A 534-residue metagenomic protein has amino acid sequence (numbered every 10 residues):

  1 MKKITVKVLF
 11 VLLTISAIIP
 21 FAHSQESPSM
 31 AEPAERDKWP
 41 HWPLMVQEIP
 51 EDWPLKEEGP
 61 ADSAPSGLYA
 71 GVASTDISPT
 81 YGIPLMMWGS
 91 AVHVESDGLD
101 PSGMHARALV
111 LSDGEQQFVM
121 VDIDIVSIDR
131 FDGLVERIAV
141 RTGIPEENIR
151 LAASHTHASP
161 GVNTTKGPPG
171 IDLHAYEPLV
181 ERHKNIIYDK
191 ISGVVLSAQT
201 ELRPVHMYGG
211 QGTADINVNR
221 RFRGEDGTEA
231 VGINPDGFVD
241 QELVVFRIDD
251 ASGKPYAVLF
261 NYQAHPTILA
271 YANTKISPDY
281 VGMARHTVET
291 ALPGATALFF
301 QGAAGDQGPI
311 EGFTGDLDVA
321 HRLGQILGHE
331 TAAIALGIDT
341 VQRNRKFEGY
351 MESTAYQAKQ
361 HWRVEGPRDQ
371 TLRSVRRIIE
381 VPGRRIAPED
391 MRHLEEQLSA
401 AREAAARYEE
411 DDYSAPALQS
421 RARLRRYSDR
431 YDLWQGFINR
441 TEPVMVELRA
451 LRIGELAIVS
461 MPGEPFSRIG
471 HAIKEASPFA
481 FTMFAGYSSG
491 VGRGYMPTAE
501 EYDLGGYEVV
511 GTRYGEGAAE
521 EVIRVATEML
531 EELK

Functional and structural regions predicted by a protein language model:
M1-L9: Bacterial N-terminal signal peptides that target proteins for export
L9-P20: Bacterial N-terminal signal peptides
E26-K534: Non-catalytic substrate/cofactor recognition surfaces at enzyme active-site rims
